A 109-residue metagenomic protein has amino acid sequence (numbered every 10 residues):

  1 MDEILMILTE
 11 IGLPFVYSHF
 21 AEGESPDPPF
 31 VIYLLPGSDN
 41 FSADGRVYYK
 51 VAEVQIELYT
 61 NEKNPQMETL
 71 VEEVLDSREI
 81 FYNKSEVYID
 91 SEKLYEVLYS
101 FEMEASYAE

Functional and structural regions predicted by a protein language model:
M1-S42: Small/polar-rich, solvent-exposed N-terminal microdomains that initiate assembly or binding
E3, I7, Q66, L70-E73: Long, highly charged amphipathic alpha-helices
A21-E22, D27-P29, S42-Y48, S91 (+1 more regions): Compositionally biased, intrinsically disordered low-complexity segments enriched in polar/Pro/Gly and often Gln
R46-V51, E72-E73: Short intrinsically disordered coil segments
K50-E62, Y95-A105: Oligomerization/assembly interface segments of phage tail-like spikes and tubes
E53, N61-L70, S77: C-terminal basic regulatory modules in eukaryotic proteins
T69-E109: Acidic-leaning, charged glycine-interspersed low-complexity segments
